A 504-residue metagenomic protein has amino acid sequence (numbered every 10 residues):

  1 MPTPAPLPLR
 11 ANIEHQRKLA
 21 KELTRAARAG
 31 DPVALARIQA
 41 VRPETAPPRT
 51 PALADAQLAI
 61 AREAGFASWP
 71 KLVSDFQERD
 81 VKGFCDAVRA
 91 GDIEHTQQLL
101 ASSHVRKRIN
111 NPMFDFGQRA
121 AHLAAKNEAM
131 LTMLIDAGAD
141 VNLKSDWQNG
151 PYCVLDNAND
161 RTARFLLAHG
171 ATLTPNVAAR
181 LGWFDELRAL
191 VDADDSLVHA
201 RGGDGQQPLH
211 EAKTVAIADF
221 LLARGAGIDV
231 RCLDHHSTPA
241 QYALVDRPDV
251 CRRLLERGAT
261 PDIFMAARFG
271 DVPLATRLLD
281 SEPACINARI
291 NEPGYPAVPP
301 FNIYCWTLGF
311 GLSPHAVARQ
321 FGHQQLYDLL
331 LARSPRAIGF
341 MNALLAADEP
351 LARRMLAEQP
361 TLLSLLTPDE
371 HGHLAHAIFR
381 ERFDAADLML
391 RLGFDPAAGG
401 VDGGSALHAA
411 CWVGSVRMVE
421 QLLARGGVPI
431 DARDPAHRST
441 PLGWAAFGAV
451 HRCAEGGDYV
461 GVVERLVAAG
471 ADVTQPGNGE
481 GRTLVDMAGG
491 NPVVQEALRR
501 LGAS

Functional and structural regions predicted by a protein language model:
M1-S103, K107: Intrinsically disordered, low-complexity eukaryotic regions enriched in glycine, serine and charged residues
D80-D86, R108-K126, K144-N157, T172-A179 (+9 more regions): Ankyrin-repeat boundary/"N-cap" motif
G91, K126-E128, A158, G182 (+9 more regions): Ankyrin-repeat intra-repeat helix-capping/turn positions
H95, A129-M130, R161-T162, E186 (+9 more regions): Conserved ankyrin/ankyrin-like repeat signature
Q98-H104, D156-D160, Y242-P248, I290-N302 (+2 more regions): Repeat-mediated protein-protein interaction surfaces in helical alpha-solenoids
L100-K107, M133-D140, F165-A171, V191-L197 (+10 more regions): Ankyrin repeat domain, specifically the short helix-to-loop turn at the C-terminus of the second helix of each repeat
P151-L167, A240-L255, G311-L331, D472-S504: Leucine-rich solenoid repeat scaffolds
